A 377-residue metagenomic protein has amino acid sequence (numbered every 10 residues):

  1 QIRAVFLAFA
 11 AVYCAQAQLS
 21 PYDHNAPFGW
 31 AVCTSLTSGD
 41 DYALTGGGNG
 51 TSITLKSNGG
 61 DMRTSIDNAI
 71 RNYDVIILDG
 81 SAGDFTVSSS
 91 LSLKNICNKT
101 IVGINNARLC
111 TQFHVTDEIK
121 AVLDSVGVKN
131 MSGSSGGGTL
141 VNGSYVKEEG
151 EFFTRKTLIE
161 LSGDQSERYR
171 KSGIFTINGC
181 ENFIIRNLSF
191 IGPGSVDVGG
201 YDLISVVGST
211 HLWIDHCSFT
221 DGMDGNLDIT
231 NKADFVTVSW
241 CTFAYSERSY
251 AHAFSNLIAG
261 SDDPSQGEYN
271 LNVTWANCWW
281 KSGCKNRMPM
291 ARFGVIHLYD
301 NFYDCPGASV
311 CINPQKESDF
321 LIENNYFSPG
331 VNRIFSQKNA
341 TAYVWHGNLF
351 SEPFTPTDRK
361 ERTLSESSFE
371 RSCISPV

Functional and structural regions predicted by a protein language model:
Q1-A8: Sec-dependent signal peptide recognition, specifically the positively charged N-region followed immediately by
F9-I77, D84-T86, T116-D164, F354-V377: Extracellular "leader-to-stem" segments immediately downstream of a signal peptide or signal-anchor in secreted/lumenal
D84-Y269: Right-handed parallel beta-helix
C97, E181, S209-H211, A233-T237 (+4 more regions): Short "repeat-start/strand-capping" segments in structured domains, especially the N-termini of parallel beta-helix
G192, D221, Y245, Y250 (+4 more regions): Residues in short coils/turns that link rungs of repeat/solenoid architectures in beta-rich domains
I258-G283, A291-R292: Ligand/cofactor pocket segment of small-molecule handling proteins
M290-V377: Extracellular beta-rich repeat passengers
